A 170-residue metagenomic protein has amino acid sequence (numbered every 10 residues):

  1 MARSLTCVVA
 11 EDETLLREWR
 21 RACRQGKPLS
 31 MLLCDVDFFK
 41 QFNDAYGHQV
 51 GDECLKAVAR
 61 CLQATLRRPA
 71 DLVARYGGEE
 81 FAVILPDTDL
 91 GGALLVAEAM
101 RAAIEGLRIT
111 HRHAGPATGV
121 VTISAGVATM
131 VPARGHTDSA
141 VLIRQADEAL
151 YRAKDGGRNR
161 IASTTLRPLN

Functional and structural regions predicted by a protein language model:
R3-S30, D37-A64, A74-G78, A82-V83 (+3 more regions): Conserved long alpha-helical elements within nucleotide-processing catalytic cores of c-di-GMP signaling and class III
K27-L29, V121-I123, N159: Change "...and in nucleic-acid phosphodiester-cleaving endonucleases..." to "...and in nucleic-acid processing enzymes
S30-L32, A74, G126, A162: Conserved beta-strand cores of small sensory beta-sandwich domains that regulate signal transduction, primarily PAS/PAC
C34, F81, I123-V127: A structural signal for short, well-ordered beta-strand segments
P69: Hanks-type protein kinase catalytic core
R75, I104-I123, G135: Catalytic core regions of nucleotide second-messenger enzymes
L90-E98, T118, M130-N170: Catalytic-core segments of nucleotide cyclases and related cyclic-nucleotide turnover enzymes
